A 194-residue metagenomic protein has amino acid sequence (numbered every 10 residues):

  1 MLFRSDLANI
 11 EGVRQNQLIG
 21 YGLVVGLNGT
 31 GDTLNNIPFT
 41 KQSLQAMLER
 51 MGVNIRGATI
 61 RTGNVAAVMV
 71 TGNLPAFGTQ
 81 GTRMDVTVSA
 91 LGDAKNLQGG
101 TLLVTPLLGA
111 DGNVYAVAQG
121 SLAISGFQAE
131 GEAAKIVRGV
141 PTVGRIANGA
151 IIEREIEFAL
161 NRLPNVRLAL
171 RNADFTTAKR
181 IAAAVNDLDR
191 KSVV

Functional and structural regions predicted by a protein language model:
M1-L2: Short, small-residue-biased leader/transition segments that mark boundaries at the very start of proteins
L7-T30: N-terminal targeting signals for Sec/Tat export/insertion, comprising classic cleavable signal peptides
A8, G12, E49-G52, N186-R190: Signal for well-folded cores of large energy- and translation-related assemblies
I10, T71, S125, A169-R171: A structural detector for beta-sheet-dominated domains
I19-Y21, T30-N161: Signal peptide-directed extracytoplasmic domains
N28-G31, L74, A169-D174: A generic structural motif
V137-S192: Phosphate-binding glycine-rich loops and their immediate beta-loop-alpha structural context
